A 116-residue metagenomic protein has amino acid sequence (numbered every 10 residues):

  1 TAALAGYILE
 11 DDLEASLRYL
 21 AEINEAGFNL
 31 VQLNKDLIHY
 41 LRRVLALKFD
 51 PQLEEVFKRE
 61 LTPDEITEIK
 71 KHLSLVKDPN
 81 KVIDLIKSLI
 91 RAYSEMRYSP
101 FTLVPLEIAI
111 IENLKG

Functional and structural regions predicted by a protein language model:
T1-G116: Extended, largely alpha-helical regulatory/partner-binding modules appended to the mid-to-C-terminal parts
